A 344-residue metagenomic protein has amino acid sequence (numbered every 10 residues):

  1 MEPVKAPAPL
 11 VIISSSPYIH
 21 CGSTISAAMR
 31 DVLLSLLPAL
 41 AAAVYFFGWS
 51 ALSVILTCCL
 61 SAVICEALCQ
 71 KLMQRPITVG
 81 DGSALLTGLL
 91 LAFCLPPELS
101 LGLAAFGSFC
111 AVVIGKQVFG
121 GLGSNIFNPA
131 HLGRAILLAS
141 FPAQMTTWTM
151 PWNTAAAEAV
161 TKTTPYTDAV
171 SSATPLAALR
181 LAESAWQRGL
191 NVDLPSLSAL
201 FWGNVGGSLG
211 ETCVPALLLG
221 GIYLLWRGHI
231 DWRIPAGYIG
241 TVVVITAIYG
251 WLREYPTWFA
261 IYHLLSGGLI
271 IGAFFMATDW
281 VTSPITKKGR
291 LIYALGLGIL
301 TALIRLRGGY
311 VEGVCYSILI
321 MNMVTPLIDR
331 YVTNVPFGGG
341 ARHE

Functional and structural regions predicted by a protein language model:
M1-E66, Q70, A341-E344: N-terminal signal-anchor module of multipass membrane proteins
D31-A39, V54-E66, S83-G88, A92 (+14 more regions): Alpha-helical transmembrane segments in multi-pass membrane proteins
G48-S61, E98-G107, L200-V214, T257-L269: Structural signature of hydrophobic alpha-helical transmembrane segments
I64-P76, V112-G123, L219-R227, F274-S283: C-terminal ends of transmembrane helices
A84, L89-K162: Membrane-interface helix-loop-helix junctions at boundaries between adjacent transmembrane segments
I126-H131, A260-G267, R290, G308-M321: Loop-to-transmembrane alpha-helix initiation sites
P129-L217: Long hydrophobic alpha-helical segments that form multi-pass transmembrane helix bundles in integral membrane proteins
P235-Y238, V244-K287: A beta-strand-loop signature enriched in Asp, Gly, Thr, and Trp that corresponds to the sialidase/neuraminidase Asp-box
